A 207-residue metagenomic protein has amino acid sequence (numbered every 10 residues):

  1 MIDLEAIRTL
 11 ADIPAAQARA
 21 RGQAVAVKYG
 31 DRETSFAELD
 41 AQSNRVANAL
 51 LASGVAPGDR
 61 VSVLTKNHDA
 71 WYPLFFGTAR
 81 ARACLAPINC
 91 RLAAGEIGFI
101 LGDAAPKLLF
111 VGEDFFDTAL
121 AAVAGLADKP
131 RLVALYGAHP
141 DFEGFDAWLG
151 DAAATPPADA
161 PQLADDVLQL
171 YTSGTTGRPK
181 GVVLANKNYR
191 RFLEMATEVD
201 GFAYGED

Functional and structural regions predicted by a protein language model:
I2-I7, Q23-H68, Y72-F76, A93-G98 (+1 more regions): Conserved AMP-binding/adenylate-forming core of the ANL superfamily
D12-S35, G137-P140: AMP-dependent adenylate-forming
P14-A16, L51, D69-I88, I97-G98 (+1 more regions): Hydrophobic alpha-helical segments in the ANL/AMP-binding
Q17, L39, S43-V46, L50 (+8 more regions): Adenylate-forming
Q23, A134, P140, A153-Y171 (+2 more regions): Conserved pre-ATP/AMP-binding loop-to-beta segment of ANL
S35-A37, V167-L193: Conserved AMP-binding A3 loop
N48, A52-S53, R80-G150: Structural core segment of the AMP-binding/adenylate-forming
K66, C90, L184: Short, conserved catalytic or interaction motifs in soluble domains
